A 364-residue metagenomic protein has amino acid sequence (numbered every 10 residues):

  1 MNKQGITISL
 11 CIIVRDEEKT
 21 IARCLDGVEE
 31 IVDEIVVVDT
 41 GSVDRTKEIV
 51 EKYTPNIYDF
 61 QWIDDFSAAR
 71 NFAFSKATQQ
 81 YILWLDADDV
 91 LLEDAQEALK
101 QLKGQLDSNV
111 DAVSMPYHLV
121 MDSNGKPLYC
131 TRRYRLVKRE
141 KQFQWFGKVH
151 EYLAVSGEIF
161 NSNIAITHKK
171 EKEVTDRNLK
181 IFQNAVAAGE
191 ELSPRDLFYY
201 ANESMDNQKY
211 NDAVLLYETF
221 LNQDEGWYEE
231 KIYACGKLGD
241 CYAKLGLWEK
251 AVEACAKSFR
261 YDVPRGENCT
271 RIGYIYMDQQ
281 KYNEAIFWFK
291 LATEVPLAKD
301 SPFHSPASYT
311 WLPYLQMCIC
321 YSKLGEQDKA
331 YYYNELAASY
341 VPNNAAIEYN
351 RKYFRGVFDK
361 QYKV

Functional and structural regions predicted by a protein language model:
M1-G27: N-proximal low-complexity "stem/linker" segments adjacent to membrane-targeting elements
T7, A68-F74, L91-N222: Catalytic-site signature of metal-activated, phosphate-bearing donor transferases, centered on the GT-A/GT-A-like
K19-A22, D44-Y53, D94: Acidic helix N-cap motif at the loop->helix transition within catalytic regions of sugar-transfer enzymes
G27, D39-I49, W62, D86: A conserved acidic beta->alpha catalytic loop
E48-F72, K76: Conserved donor nucleotide-binding strand/loop of the catalytic core
I82: Short aromatic/hydrophobic "clamp" motif used to bind/position activated sugar donors
